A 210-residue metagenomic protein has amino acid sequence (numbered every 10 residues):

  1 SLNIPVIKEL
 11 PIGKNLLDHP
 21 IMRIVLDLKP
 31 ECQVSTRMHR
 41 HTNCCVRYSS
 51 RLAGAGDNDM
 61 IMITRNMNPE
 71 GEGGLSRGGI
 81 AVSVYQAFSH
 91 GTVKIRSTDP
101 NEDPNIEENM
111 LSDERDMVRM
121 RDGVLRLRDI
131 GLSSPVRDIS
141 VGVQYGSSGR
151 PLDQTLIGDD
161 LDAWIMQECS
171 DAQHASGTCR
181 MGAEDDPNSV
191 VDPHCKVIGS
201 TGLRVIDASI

Functional and structural regions predicted by a protein language model:
S1-R37, S97-T98: Glycine-rich loop(s) and the adjacent beta-strand/alpha-helix scaffold that form part
K29-Q33, H41-I210: FAD-dependent oxidoreductase catalytic-site/capping-region signature
